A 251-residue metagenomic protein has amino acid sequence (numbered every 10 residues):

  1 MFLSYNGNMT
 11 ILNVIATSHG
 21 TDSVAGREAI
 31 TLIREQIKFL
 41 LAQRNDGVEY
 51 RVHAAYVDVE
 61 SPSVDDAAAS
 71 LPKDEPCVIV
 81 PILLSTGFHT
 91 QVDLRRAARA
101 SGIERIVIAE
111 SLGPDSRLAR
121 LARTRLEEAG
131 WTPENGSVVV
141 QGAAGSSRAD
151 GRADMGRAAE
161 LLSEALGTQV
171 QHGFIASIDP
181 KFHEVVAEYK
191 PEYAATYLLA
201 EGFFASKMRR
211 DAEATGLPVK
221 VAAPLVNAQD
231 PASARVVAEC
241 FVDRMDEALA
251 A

Functional and structural regions predicted by a protein language model:
M1-A251: Active-site-proximal alpha-helix that buttresses catalytic centers in soluble enzyme cores
